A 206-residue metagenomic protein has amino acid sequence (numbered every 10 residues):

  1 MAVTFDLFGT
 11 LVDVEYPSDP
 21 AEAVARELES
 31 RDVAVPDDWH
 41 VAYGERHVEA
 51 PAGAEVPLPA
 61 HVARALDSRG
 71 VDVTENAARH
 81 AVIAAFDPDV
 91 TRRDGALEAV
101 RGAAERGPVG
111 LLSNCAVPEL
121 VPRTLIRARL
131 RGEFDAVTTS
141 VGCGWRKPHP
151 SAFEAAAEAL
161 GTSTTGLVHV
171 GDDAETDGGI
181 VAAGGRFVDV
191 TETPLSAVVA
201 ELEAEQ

Functional and structural regions predicted by a protein language model:
M1-L97, A200: N-terminal helical cap/lid subdomain that shapes the substrate entry/recognition surface in HAD-like hydrolases
M1-V3, R101, A116-P118, P122-Q206: Asp-based, Mg2+/Mn2+-dependent phosphohydrolase catalytic module
D6, G110, T138: Conserved beta-strand segments that form the floor/walls of ligand-binding pockets within enzyme and binding domains
F8-T10, N114, G142: Short strand-loop junctions, especially beta-strand C-caps/beta-turns that link beta-sheets to coils or alpha-helices
E29-A34, R69-V71, R106, R129-E133 (+1 more regions): Short helix-capping segments at alpha-helix termini
S30-R31, D87, L112, G144 (+1 more regions): Short N-terminal micro-motifs specific to bacterial/archaeal maturation and metal-cluster initiation sites
E49, A85-D87, P108-V109, S140 (+1 more regions): Short, contiguous strand/loop micro-motifs
E75-T91, A96-I126: Substrate-recognition element of Asp-dependent hydrolases with the DxDx(T/V) motif
